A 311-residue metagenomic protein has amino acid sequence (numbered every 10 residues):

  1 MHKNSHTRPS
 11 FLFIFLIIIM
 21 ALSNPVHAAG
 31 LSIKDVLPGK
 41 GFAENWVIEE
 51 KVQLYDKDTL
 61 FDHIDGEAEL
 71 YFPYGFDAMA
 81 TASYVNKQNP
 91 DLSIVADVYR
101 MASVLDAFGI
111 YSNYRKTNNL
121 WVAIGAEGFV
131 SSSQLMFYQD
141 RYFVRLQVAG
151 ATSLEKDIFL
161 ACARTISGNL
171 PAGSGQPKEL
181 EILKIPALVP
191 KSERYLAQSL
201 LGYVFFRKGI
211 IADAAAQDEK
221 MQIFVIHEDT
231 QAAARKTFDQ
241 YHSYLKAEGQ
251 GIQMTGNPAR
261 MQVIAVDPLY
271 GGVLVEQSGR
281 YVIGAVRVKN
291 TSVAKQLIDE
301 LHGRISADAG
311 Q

Functional and structural regions predicted by a protein language model:
M1-R8: N-terminal secretory signal peptides that target proteins for export/translocation
P9-F13, E127: Short non-domain terminal segments
L12-S23: Bacterial N-terminal signal peptides
S23-Q311: Soluble, non-membrane globular domain cores that form compact, hydrophobic packing and curved binding surfaces
